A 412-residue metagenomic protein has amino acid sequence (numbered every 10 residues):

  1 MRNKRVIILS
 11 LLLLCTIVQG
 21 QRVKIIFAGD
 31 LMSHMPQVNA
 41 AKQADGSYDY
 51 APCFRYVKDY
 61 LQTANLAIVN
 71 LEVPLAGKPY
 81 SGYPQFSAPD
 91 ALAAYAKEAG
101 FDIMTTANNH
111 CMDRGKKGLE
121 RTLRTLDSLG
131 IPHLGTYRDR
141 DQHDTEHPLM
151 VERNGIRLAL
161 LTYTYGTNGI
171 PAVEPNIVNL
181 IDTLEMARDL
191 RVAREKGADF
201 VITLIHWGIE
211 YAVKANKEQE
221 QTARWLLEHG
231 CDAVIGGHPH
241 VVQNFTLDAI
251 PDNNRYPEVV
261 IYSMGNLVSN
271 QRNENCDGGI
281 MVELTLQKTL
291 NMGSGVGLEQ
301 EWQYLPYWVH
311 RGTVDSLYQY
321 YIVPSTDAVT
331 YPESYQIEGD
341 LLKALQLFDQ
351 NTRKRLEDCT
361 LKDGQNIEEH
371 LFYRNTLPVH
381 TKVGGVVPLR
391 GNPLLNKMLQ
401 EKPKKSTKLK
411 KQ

Functional and structural regions predicted by a protein language model:
M1-R2, R191: Short alpha-helical segments used as structural interaction elements across diverse proteins
N3-S10: Sec-dependent signal peptide recognition, specifically the positively charged N-region followed immediately by
L11-Q19: Hydrophobic h-region of N-terminal signal peptides that target proteins for export in Gram-negative bacteria
Q21-Q412: Acidic, metal/ion-coordinating pockets
